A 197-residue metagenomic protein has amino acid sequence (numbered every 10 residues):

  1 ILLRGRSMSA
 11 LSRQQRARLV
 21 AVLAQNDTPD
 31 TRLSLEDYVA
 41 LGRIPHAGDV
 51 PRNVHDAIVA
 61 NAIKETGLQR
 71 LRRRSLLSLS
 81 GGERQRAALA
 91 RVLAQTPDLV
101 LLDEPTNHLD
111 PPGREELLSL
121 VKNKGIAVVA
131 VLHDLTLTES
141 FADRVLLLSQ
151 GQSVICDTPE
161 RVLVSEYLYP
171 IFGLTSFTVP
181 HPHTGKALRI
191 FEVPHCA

Functional and structural regions predicted by a protein language model:
I1-Q15: ABC ATPase NBD Q-loop/coupling interface
A40, V54-L71: Conserved ABC ATPase "signature" region
S75-L79, E83: Conserved ABC ATPase signature
V100-E104, L109: Catalytic Walker B motif of ABC-type/P-loop ATPase nucleotide-binding domains
T138-S140: A short, surface-exposed alpha-helical micro-motif characterized by mixed small hydrophobic and charged/polar residues
V145-T158: H-loop (His-switch) and adjacent beta-strand-loop-beta switch element of ABC-type ATPase nucleotide-binding domains
V164-A197: ABC ATPase nucleotide-binding domains
